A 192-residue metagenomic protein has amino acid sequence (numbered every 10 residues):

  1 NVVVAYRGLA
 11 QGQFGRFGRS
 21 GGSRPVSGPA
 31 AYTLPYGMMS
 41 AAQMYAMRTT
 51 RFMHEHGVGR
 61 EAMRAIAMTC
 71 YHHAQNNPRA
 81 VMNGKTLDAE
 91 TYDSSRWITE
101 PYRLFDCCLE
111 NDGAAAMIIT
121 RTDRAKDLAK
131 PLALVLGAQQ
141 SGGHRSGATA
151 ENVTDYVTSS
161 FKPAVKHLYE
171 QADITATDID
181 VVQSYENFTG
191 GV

Functional and structural regions predicted by a protein language model:
V2-G8, E61-T69, K130-Q140, A176-S184: Beta-strand segments within the central parallel beta-sheet cores of soluble alpha/beta enzyme folds
V2-H56: Flexible glycine-/small-residue-enriched beta->alpha junction loops that bind anionic phosphate/pyrophosphate groups
F14-R19, Q75-R79, S146-T149: Short acidic, glycine/serine/threonine-rich loops at helix termini
R16-R24, A80-R96, L134-Q140: Acidic-glycine-rich active-site phosphate/pyrophosphate-binding loop
G28-P35, R64-A65, W97-H167, Q171: Condensing-enzyme catalytic core mediating Claisen C-C bond formation in acyl metabolism
G37-D88: N-terminal leader/propeptide and maturation segments of large enzyme subunits in energy/redox metabolism and hydrolases
F52-G57, A164-D178: Phosphate/pyrophosphate-binding loops at sites that engage ATP/ADP/AMP, CoA/4′-phosphopantetheine, polyphosphate
G147-N152, E186-V192: Short glycine/threonine-rich loop-to-helix capping motif typified by GTGT followed within a few residues by an Asp-Pro
